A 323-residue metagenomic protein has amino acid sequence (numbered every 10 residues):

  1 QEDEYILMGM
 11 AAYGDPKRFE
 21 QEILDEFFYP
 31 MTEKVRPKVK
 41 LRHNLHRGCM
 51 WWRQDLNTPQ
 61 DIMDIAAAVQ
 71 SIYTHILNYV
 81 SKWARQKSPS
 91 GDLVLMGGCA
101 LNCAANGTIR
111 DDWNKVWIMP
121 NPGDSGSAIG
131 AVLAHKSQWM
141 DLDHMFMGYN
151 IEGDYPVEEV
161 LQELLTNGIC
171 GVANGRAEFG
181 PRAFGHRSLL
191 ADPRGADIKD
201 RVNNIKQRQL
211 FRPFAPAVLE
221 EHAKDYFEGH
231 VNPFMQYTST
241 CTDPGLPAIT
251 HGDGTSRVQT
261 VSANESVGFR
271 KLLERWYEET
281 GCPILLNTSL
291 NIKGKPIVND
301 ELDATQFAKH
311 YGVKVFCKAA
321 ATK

Functional and structural regions predicted by a protein language model:
Q1-K34, L101-N102, N106-K323: Flexible beta->alpha loop and helix N-cap segments adjacent to enzyme active/binding sites
L7-D15, F19-S71: Active-site cores of enzymes that catalyze phosphoryl transfer or operate on phosphate-rich substrates
W52-R53, A84, N114, M140: Short linear interaction motif-like sites in intrinsically disordered regions of transcription factors
A67, L95-M96, I118-N121: Short, charged/polar micro-motifs that form catalytic or ligand-binding hotspots
A67-L93: Phosphate/ATP-binding catalytic cores across multiple sugar-kinase/actin-like superfamilies, primarily ASKHA
I72, M96, A100-N102: A general "terminal functional-core" signal
P89-G98, G171: Short glycine-rich phosphate-binding loop at a beta-alpha junction
